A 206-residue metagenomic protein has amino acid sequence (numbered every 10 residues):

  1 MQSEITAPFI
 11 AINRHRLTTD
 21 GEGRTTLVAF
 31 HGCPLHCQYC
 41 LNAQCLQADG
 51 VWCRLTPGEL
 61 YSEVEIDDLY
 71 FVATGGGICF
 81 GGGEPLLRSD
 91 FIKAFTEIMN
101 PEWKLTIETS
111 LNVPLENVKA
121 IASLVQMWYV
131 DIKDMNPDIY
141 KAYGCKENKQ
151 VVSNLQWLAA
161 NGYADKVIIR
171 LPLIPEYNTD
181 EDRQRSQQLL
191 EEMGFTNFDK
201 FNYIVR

Functional and structural regions predicted by a protein language model:
M1-D49, I66-V72: N-terminal [4Fe-4S]-dependent radical SAM core
W52: Conserved H-D interstitial segment of serine endopeptidase catalytic domains
E65-L69, T74-G77, G81-G82, L86-R206: Conserved AdoMet/S-adenosylmethionine-binding subsite of the radical SAM
